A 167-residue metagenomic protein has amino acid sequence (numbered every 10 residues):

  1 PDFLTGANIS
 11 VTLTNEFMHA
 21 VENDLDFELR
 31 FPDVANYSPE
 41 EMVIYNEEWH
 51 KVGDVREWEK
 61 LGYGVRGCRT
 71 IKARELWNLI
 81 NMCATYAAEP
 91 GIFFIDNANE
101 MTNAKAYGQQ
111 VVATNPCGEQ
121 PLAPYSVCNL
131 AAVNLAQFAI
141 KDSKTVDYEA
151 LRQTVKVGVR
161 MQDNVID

Functional and structural regions predicted by a protein language model:
P1-R152, D167: Active-site cavity-forming subdomains of large catalytic enzyme subunits
Q153-D167: Helical catalytic core of nucleic-acid polymerases
